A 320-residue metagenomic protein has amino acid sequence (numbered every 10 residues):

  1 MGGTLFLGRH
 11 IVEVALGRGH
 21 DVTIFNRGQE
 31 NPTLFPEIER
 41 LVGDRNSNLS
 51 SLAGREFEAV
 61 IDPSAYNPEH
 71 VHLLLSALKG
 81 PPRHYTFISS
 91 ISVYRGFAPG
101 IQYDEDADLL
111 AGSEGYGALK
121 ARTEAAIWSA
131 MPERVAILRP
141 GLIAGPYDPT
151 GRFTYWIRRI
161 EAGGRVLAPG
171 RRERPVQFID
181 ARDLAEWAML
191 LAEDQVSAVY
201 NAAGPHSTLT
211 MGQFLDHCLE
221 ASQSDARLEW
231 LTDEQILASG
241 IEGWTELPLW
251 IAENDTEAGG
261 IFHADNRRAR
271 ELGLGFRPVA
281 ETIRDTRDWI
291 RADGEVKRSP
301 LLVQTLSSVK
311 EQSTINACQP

Functional and structural regions predicted by a protein language model:
M1-R18: N-terminal Rossmann NAD(P)H-binding glycine-rich loop of SDR-like oxidoreductase domains
F25-Q29, D44: N-terminal Rossmann-fold cofactor-binding loop
P36-N48, S64-Y66: Rossmann-fold cofactor-recognition segment
R55-Q102, A111, A118-A126: NAD(P)-cofactor binding segment of oxidoreductase domains
I101-E124, T150-T154, R174-F178, T208 (+1 more regions): Short-chain dehydrogenase/reductase
E124-Y147: Conserved beta-loop-beta element that borders a ligand/cofactor-binding pocket
G151-W156, P169-A192, A198-N201, Q213 (+1 more regions): Substrate-positioning beta->alpha
L190-E257, D265-R267, R284-R287, G294-P320: Mid/C-terminal beta-alpha module of Rossmann-like enzyme folds, strongest in SDR-family dehydrogenases/epimerases
